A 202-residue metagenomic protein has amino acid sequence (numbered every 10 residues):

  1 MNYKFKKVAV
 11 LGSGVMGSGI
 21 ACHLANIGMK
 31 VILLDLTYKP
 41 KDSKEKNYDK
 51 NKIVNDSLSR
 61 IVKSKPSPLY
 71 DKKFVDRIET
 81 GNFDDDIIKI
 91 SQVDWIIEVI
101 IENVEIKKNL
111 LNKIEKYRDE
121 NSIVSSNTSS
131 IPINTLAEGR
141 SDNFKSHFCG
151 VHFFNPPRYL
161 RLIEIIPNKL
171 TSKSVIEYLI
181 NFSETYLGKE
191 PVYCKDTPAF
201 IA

Functional and structural regions predicted by a protein language model:
M1-R60: NAD(P)+-binding Rossmann beta1-loop-alpha1 motif at the extreme N-terminus of oxidoreductases
G19, P157-R161, D196-A202: Active-site-proximal catalytic alpha-helix in oxidoreductases
I32-L34, E79-G81, I97, S125 (+2 more regions): Hydrophobic/aromatic beta-strand patches that form the interior of the parallel beta-sheet core in alpha/beta enzyme
L34-K72, I165-V175, T197-A202: Rossmann-like dinucleotide-binding cores of NAD(P)H-dependent redox enzymes
L58-R118: A structured beta-alpha segment of the ubiquitous adenosine-cofactor-binding alpha/beta core
W95, I100-I163: Rossmann-like NAD(P)(H) cofactor-binding subdomain of soluble oxidoreductases
D142-F144, L162-T197: Internal alpha-helical scaffold of NAD(P)-dependent oxidoreductase catalytic cores
